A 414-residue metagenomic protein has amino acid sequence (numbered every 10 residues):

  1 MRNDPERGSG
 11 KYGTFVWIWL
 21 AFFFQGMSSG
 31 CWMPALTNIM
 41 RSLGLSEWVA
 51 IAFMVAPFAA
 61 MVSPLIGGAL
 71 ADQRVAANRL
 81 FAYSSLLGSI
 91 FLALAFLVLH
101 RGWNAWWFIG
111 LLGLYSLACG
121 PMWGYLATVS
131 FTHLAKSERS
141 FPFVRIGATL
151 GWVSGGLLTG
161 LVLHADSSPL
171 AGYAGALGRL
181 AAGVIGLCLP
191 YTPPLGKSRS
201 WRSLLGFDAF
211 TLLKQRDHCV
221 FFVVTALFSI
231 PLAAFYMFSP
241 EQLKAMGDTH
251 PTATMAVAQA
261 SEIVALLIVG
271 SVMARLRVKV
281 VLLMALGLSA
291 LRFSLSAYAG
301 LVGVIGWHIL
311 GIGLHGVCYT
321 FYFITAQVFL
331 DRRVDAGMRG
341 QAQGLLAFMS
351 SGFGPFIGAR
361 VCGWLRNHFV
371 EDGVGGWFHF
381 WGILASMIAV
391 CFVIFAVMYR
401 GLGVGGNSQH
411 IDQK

Functional and structural regions predicted by a protein language model:
R2-Y12, P190-T225: Juxtamembrane intracellular "pre-TM" segments in multi-pass secondary transporters
P5-A60, D217-A256, F323: Helix-loop boundary and gating motifs at the non-cytosolic
F23, F91, N104-G124, V129 (+2 more regions): Hydrophobic core of transmembrane alpha-helices in multi-pass small-molecule transporters, especially MFS/SLC-type
V62-A76, L163-H164, A265-V278, R366-N367: Helix-to-loop junctions at the C-terminal end of transmembrane segments in multipass secondary transporters
L86-G102, G287-L301: C-terminal ends and interior cores of transmembrane alpha-helices in multi-pass membrane transporters/permeases
A95-H100, R179-P193, G352, F380-K414: Multi-pass alpha-helical transporter architecture, strongest for 12-TM Major Facilitator/SLC carriers used
L161-G178, W364-I388: A membrane-interface helix-boundary motif in multi-pass transporters
V280-A326: C-terminal transmembrane helical hairpin of 12-TM major facilitator-type secondary transporters
